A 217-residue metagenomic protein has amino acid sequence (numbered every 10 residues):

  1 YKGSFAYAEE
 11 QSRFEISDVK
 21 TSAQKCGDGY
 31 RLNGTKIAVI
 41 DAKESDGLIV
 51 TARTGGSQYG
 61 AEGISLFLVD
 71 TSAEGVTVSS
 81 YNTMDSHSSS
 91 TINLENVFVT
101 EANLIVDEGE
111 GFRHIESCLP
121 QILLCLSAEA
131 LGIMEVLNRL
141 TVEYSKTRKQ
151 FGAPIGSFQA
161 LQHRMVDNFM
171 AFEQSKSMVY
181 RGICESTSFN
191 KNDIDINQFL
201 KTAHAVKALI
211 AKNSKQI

Functional and structural regions predicted by a protein language model:
Y1-E9: A short, Trp-centered hydrophobic/proline-enriched beta-strand micro-motif
Q11-F14, A38-D41, Q58, Y81-S88: Short Gly/Pro-enriched turn/cap motifs at secondary-structure boundaries
E15-N33: Cytochrome P450 C-terminal beta-domain/meander region
D18, T71-D107: Flexible, small-/acidic-enriched active-site or ligand-binding loops
K25-Y30, S117-I217: Alpha-helical interface subdomain recognition
G27-R31, G47, S89: A generic structural signal for beta-strand entry/edge sites
N33-T77: A short core secondary-structure module
G34, F67, L94, M134 (+1 more regions): Residue-level signal for inorganic ion chemistry
